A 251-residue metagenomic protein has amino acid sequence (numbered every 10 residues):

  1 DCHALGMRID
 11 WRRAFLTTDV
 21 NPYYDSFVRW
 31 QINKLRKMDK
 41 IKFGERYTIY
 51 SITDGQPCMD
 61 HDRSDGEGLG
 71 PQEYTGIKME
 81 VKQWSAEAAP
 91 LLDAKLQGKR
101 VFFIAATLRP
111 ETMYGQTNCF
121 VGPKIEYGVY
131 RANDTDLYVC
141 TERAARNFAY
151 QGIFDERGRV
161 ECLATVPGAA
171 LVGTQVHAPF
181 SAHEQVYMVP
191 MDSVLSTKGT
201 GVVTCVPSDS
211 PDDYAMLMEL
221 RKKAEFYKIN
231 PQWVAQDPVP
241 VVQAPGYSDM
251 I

Functional and structural regions predicted by a protein language model:
D1-H3, I32: Structured alpha-helical segments in the cores of large, soluble enzyme domains
C2, A244-I251: Metal-dependent DNA phosphodiester-chemistry modules and their immediately adjacent helices/loops in DNA-processing
R8-F15, V20-V234, G246: NTP-handling and nucleic-acid-processing catalytic cores
A235-V239: Long, C-terminal-biased catalytic regions of enzyme "large/alpha" subunits
